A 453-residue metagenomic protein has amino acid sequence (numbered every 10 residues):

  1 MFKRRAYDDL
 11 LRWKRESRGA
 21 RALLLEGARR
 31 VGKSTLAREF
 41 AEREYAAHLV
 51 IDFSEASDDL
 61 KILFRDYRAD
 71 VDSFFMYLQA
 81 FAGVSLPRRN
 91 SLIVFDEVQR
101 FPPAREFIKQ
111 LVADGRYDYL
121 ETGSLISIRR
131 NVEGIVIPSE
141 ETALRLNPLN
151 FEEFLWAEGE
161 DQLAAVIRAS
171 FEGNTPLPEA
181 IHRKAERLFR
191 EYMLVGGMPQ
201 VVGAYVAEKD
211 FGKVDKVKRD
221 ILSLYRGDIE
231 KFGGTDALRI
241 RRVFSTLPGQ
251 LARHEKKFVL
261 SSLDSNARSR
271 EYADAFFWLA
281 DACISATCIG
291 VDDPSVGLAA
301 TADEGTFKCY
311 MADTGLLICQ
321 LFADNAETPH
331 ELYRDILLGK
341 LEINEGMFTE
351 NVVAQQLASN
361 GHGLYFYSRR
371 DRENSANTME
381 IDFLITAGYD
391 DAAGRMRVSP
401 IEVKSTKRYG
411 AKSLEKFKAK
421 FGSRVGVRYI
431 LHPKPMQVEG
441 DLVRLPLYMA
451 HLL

Functional and structural regions predicted by a protein language model:
M1-S17: Pre-Walker A adenine-sensing motif
K14-R21, R30, E39, R43-A46 (+2 more regions): A cross-kingdom feature that marks ATP-driven nucleic-acid transaction machinery
L25: Hydrophobic anchor at the beta1->P-loop junction of P-loop NTPases
K33: Conserved lysine of the Walker
E55-R88: Short glycine-rich substrate-engagement loop in P-loop NTPases that contacts/grips substrate
V94, D118-S124, R145: Structural recognition of the conserved hydrophobic beta-strand(s) that form the central parallel beta-sheet of P-loop
Q110, S127-A143, L155-E160: Short regulatory helix/loop adjacent to the ATP-binding pocket of P-loop NTPases
D161-T349, Q355, G363: Interdomain hinge/linker elements that couple catalytic modules in large macromolecular machines
